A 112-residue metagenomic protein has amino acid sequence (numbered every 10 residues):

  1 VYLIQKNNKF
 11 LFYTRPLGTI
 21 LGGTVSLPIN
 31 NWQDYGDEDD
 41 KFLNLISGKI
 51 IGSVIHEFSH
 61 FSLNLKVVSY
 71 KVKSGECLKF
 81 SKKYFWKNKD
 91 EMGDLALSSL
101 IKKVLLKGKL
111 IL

Functional and structural regions predicted by a protein language model:
V1-L112: Intrinsically disordered, low-complexity, charged terminal extensions of DNA damage-control enzymes
